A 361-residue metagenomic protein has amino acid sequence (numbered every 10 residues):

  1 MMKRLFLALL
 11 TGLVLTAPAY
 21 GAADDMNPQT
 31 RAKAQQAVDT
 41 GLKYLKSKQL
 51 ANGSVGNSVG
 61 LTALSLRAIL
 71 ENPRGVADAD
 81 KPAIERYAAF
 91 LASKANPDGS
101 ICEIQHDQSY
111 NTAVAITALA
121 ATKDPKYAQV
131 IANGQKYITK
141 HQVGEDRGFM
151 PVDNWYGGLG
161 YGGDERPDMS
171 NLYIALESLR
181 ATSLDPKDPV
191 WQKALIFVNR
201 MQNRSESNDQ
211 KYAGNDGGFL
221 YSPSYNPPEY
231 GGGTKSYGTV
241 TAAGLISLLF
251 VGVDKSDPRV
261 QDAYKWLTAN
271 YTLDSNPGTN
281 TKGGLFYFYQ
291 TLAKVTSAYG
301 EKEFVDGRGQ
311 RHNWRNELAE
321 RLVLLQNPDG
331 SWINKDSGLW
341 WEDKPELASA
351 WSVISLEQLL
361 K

Functional and structural regions predicted by a protein language model:
M1-L9: Bacterial N-terminal signal peptides that target proteins for export
A8-A17: Bacterial N-terminal signal peptides
A22-D39, A51-A83, P97-K136, K140-E320 (+1 more regions): An alpha-helical repeat/solenoid feature that recognizes helix-turn-helix modules
I84-K94: Active-site-surrounding "flap" and adjacent substrate/cofactor-binding loops of secreted or lumenal enzymes, prototyped
